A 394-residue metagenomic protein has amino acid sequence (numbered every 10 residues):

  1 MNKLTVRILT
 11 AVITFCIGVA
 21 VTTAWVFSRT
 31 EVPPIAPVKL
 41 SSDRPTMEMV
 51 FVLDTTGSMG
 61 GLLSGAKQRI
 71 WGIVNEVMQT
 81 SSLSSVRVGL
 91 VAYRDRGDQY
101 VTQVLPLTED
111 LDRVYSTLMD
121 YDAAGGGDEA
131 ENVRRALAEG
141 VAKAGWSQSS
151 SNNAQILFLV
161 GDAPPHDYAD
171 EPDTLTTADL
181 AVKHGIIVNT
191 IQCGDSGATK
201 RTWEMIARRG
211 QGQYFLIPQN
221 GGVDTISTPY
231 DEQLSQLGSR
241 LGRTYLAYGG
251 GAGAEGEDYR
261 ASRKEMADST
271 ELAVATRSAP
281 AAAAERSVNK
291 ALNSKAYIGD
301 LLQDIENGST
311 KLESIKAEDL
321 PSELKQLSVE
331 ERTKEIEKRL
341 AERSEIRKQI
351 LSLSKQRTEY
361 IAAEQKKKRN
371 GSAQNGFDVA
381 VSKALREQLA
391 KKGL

Functional and structural regions predicted by a protein language model:
N2-T10, F15-G222, T228-D231, D304-A317 (+5 more regions): Divalent cation-coordinating acidic motifs and surrounding scaffolds that mediate Ca2+/Mg2+/Mn2+/Zn2+-dependent binding
E171-A178, H184-I187, G197-E306: Eukaryote-biased recognition of electropositive, low-complexity segments and basic polyanion/acidic-motif-binding
T333-E337: Short hydrophobic alpha-helical segments that form membrane-spanning helices or hydrophobic packing faces of helical
